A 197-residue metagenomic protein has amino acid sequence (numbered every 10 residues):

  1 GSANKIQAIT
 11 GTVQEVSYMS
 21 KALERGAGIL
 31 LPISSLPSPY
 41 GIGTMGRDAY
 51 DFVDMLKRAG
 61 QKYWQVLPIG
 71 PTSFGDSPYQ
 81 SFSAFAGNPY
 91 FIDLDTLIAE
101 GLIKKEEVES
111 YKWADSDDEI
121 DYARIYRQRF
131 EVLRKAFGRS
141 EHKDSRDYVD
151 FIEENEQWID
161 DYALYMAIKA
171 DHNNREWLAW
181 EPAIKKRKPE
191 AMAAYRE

Functional and structural regions predicted by a protein language model:
G1-S2: Short, low-complexity interaction segments enriched in Ser/Thr/Pro/Gly
K5-Y18: Short, Lys/Arg-enriched N-terminal segments with co-localized hydrophobic residues within the first ~10-30 amino acids
A22-E197: Acidic/aromatic-lined carbohydrate-recognition and catalytic surfaces of CAZymes acting on diverse glycans
